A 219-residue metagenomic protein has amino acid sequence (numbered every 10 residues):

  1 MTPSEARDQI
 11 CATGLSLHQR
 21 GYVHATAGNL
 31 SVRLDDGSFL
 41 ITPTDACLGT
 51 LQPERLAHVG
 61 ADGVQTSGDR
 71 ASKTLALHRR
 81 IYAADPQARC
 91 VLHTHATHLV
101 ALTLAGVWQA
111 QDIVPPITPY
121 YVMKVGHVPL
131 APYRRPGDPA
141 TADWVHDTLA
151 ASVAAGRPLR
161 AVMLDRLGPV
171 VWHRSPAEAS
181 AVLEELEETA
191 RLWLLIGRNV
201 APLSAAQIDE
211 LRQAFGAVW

Functional and structural regions predicted by a protein language model:
M1-W219: Glycine-rich flexible loops
